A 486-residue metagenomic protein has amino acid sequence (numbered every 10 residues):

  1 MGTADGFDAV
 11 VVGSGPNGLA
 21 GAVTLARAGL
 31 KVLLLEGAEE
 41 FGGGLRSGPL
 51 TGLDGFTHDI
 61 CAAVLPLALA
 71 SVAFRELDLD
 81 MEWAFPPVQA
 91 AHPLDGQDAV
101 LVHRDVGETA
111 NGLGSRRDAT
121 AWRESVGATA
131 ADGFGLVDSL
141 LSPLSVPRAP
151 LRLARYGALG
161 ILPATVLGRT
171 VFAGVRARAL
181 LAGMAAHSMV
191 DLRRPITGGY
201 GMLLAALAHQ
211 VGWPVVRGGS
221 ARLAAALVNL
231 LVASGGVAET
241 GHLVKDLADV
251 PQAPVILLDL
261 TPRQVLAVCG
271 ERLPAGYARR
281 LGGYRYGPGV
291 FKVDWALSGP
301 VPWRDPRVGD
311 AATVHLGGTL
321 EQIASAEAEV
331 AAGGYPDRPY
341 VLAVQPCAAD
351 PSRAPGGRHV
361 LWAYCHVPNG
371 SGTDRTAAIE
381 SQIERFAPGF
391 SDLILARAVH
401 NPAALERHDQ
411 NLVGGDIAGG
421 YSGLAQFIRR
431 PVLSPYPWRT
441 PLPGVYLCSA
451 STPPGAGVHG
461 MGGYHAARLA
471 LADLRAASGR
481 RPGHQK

Functional and structural regions predicted by a protein language model:
M1-A9, R27-A28, Q426-F427, L433 (+1 more regions): Extreme N-terminal leader/targeting segments of oxidoreductases
T3-F134, Y421: N-terminal glycine-rich phosphate/pyrophosphate-binding loop and immediately adjacent elements
A62, C448-L474: A conserved FAD-binding loop/helix module that cradles the flavin
D95-P195: Rossmann-like flavin
D118-A121, P300-V301, G334-P336, S371-Q410: Flavin-binding catalytic cores
G174-D191, D337-L342, G389-P453: A glycine-rich dinucleotide-binding beta-alpha-beta segment and adjacent secondary-structure elements that constitute
L203-K245: Helical element adjacent to the flavin cofactor pocket in flavoenzyme catalytic cores
T240-A354: Mid-domain catalytic core of redox enzymes that form a hydrophobic substrate pocket/lid adjacent to a catalytic redox
